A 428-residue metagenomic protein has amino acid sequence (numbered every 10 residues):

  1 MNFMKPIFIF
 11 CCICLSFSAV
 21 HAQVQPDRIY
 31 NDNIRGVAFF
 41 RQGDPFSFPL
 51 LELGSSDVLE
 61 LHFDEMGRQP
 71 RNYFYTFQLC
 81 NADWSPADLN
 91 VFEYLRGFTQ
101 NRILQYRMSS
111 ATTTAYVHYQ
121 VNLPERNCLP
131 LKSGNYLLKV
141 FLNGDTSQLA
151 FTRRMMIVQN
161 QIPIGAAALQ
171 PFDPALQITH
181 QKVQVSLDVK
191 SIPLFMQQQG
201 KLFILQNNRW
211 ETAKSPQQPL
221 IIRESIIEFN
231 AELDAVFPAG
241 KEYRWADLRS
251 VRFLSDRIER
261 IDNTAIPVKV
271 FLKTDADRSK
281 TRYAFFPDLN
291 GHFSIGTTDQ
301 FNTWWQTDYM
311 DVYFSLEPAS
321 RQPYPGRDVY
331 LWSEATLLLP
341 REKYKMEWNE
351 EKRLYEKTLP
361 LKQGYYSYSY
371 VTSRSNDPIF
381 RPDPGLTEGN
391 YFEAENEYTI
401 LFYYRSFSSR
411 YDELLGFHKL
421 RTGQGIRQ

Functional and structural regions predicted by a protein language model:
M1-Q25: Bacterial Sec-dependent N-terminal signal peptides
I29, I157-H180, Y391-L415: Low-complexity, Pro/Ser/Thr- and charge-rich linker/hinge segments at domain boundaries
Y30-L79, L176-V189, D299-S315: Contiguous beta-strand segments within globular domains
A82-W84, N127-C128, L142-A150, R209-W210 (+2 more regions): Short acidic/polar inter-strand loop motif in beta-rich domains
R96-Y119, W210-P219, Y313-Q363, S375-Y404: Aromatic-rich carbohydrate-binding modules that target alpha-glucans
T113-N143: Ligand-binding face of N-terminal immunoglobulin V-set domains in extracellular IgSF glycoproteins
K201-F285: Long, internal scaffold/assembly segments composed of regular secondary structure
L272-P325, L414-Q428: Basic K/R-rich, polyanion-interacting modules in nucleoproteins and related proteins
